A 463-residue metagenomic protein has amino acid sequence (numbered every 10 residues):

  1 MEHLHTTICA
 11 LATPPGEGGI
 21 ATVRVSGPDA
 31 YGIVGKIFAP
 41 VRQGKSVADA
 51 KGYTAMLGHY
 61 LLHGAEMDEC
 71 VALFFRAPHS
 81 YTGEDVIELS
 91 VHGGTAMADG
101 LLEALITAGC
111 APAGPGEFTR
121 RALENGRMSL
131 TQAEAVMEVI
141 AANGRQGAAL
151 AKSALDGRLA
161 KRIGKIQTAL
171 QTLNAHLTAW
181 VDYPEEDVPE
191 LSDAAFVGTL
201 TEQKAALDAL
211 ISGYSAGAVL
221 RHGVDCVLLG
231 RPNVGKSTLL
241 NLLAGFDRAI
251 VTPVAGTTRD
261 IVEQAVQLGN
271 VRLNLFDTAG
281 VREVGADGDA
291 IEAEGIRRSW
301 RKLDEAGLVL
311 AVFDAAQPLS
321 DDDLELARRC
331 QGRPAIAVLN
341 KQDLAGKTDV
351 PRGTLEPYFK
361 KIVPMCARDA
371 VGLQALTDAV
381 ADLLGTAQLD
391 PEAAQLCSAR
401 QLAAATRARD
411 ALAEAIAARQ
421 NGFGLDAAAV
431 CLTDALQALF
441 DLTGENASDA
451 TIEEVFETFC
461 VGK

Functional and structural regions predicted by a protein language model:
M1-A149, S153, I336: A glycine-rich (often HGG/GG-containing) alpha/beta subdomain
E2-L11, P15, R145-Q267, L273 (+4 more regions): C-terminal-of-GTPase-core extension/linker across diverse P-loop GTPases
E17-I20, P28, E84, G94-T95 (+10 more regions): Gly/Ser/Thr-rich helix-start
S26, V91-G93, L243, T278 (+2 more regions): Glycine-rich, N-terminal phosphate-binding loop of Rossmann-like dinucleotide-binding domains
L57-M67, A72-R76, G256-D287, E305: Switch I (G2) and immediately adjacent beta-strands of P-loop GTPase domains
V91, V251-T252, I296, F313 (+1 more regions): Hydrophobic alpha-helical scaffolding
L275, L310-V312, V338: Structural motif
E292-A316: Inter-motif core of Ras-like GTPase G domains
